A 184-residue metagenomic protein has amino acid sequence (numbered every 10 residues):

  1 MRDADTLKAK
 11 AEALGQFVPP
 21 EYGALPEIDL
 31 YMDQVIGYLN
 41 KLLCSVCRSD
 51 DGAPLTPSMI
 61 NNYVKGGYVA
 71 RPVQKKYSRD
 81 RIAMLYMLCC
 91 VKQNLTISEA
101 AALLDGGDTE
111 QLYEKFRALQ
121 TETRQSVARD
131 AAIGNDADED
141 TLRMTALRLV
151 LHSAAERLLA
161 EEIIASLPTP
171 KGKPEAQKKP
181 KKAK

Functional and structural regions predicted by a protein language model:
R2-G106: Basic helix-turn-helix/winged-helix DNA-binding cores and closely related short helical interaction motifs
G106-K184: Intrinsically disordered, low-complexity, charge-dense segments enriched in Lys/Arg and Glu/Asp interspersed
